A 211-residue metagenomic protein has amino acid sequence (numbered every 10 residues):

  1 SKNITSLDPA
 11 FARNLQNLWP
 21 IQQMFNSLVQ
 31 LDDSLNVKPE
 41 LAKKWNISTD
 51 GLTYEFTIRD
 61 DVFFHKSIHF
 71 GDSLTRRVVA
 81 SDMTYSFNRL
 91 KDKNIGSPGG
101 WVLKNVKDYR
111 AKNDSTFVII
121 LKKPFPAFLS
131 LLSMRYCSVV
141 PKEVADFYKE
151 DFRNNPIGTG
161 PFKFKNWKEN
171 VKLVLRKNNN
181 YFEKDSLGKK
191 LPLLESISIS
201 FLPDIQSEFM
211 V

Functional and structural regions predicted by a protein language model:
S1-T49, N88, I157: N-terminal lobe/hinge region of extracytoplasmic solute-binding protein
S1-T5, K43, T53-F56, M83-S86 (+4 more regions): Short, well-ordered beta-strand elements
K2-L18, L41-A42, I68-R76, P98-G99 (+1 more regions): A structural "hinge/loop" feature
I4-F11, N36-K38, F64-K66, A127-S130 (+3 more regions): Short, solvent-exposed loop/turn elements at domain surfaces
V29, D33, D50, D60-F63 (+5 more regions): Sec-exported extracytoplasmic/periplasmic mature domains
K44-I95, V118, V211: Aromatic- and charge-enriched surface segment that lines or borders ligand/interaction sites
N46, I95-K142, K163-K168: Surface-exposed binding/hinge segments that line and control ligand-binding clefts or catalytic entry sites
S130-P192, S196-S200, D204-S207: Gly/Pro-rich hinge or "lid" segments in bacterial periplasmic/extracellular proteins
